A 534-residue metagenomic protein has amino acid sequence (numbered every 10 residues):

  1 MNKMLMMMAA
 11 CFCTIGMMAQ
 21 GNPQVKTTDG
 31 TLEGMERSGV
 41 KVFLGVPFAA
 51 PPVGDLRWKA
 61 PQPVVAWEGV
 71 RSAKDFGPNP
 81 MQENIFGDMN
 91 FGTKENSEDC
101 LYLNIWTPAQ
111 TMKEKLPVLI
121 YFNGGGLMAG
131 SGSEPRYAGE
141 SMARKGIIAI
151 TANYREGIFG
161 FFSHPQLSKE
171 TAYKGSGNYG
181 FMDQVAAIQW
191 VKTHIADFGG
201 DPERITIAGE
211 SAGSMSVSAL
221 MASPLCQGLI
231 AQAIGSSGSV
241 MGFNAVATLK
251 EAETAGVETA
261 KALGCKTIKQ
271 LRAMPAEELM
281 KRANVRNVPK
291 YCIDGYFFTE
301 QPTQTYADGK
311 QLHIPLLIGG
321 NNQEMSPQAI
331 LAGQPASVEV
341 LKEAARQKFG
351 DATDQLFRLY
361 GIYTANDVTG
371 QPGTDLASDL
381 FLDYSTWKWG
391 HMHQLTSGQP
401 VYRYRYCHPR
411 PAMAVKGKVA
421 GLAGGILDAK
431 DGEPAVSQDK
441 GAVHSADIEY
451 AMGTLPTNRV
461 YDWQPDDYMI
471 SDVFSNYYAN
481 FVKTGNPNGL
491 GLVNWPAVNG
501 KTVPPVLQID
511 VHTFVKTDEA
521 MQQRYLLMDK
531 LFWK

Functional and structural regions predicted by a protein language model:
M1-P23: Bacterial Sec-dependent N-terminal signal peptides
Q20-N178, P202, L455, Y461-F474 (+4 more regions): Non-catalytic accessory segments of hydrolases
K41, E98-L101, M182-V185, Q189 (+6 more regions): A structural signal for well-ordered alpha-helical segments within the folded catalytic domains of diverse enzymes
K74, R155-I158, A208-A212, R405-M413 (+1 more regions): Short, solvent-exposed turn/loop segments enriched in Gly/Ser/Thr/Pro and often Arg
I85-I268, Y296-T299, Q304-L331, G485: Serine-hydrolase-like catalytic core of hydrolytic proteins
E98-Y102, P117, I147, H313-I314 (+5 more regions): Extracellular structured ligand-interaction cores
L119, T151, V185-I188, K192 (+12 more regions): Non-transmembrane alpha-helical segments in soluble domains of secreted/periplasmic/extracellular proteins
Q270, E277-P465: Substrate-gating cap/lid region and adjacent catalytic-acid/histidine neighborhood within extracellular/lumenal
